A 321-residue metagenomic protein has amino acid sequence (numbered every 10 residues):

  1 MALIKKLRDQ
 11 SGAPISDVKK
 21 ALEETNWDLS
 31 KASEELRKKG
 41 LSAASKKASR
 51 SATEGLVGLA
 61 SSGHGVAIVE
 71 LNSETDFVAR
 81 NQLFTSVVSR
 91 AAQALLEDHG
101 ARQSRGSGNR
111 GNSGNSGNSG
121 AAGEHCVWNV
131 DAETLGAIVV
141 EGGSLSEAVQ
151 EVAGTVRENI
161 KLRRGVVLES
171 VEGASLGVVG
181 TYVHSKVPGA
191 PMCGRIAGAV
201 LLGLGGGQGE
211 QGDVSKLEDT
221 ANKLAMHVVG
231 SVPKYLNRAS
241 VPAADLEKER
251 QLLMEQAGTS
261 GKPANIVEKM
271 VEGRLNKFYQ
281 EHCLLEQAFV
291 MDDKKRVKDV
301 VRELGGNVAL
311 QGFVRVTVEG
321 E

Functional and structural regions predicted by a protein language model:
M1-E321: N-terminal assembly/interaction segments in proteins that build large macromolecular machines
